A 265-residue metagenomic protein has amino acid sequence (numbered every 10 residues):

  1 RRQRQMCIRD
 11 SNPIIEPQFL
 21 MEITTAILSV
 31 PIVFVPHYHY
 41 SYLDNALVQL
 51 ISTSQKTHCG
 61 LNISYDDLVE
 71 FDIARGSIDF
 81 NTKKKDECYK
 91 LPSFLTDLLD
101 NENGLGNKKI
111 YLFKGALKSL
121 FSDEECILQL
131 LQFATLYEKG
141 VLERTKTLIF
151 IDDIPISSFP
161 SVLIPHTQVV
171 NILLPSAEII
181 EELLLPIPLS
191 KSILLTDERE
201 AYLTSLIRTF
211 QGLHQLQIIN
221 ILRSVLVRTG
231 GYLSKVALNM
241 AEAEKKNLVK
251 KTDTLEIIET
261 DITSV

Functional and structural regions predicted by a protein language model:
R1-I8: Short, small-residue-biased leader/transition segments that mark boundaries at the very start of proteins
Q5, G230-S264: Conserved ASCE P-loop NTPase core motifs with emphasis on AAA+ ATPases
R9-T57, E125: Glycine-rich P-loop/Walker A and Walker A-like loops and their local beta1-loop-alpha1 context in P-loop NTPases
K56-I78: Conserved catalytic segments around the Walker B and adjacent sensor/switch elements of P-loop NTPase domains
E70-Y137, T147-P155: Conserved P-loop NTPase "ATPase switch" module shared by AAA+ and STAND
I154-Q168: Short regulatory helix/loop adjacent to the ATP-binding pocket of P-loop NTPases
N171-Y202: Conserved small helical "lid"/interfacial subdomain of P-loop NTPases
K191-A243: Conserved AAA+ ATPase small/helical "lid" subdomain
